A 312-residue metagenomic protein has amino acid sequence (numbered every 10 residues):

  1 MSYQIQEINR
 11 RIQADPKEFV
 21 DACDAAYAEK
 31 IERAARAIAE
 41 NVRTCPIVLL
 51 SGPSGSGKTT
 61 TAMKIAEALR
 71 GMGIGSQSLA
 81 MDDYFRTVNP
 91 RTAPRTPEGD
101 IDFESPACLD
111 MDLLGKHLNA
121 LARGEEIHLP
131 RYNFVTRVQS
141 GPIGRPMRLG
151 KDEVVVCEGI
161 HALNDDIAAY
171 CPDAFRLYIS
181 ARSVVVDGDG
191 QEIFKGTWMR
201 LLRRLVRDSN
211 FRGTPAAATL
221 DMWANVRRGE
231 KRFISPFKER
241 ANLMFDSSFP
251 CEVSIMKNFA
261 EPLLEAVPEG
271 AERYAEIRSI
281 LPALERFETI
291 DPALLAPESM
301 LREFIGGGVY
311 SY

Functional and structural regions predicted by a protein language model:
M1-R33: Charged, amphipathic alpha-helical linker segments immediately N-terminal to NTP-binding catalytic cores
P16-D21, A162-Y312: Conserved NTP phosphate-binding and transfer environment spanning the P-loop NTPase/kinase superfamily
V48-L50: Hydrophobic anchor at the beta1->P-loop junction of P-loop NTPases
K58: Conserved lysine of the Walker
T61-I65, A80: Hydrophobic positions on the alpha1 helix immediately C-terminal to the Walker A/P-loop
E67-Q77: Post-Walker A helix-loop "phosphate-sensing" segment adjacent to the P-loop in P-loop NTPases
Q77-L79, R86-T136: Conserved nucleotide-sensing/catalytic segment adjacent to the nucleotide-binding pocket in NTP-handling enzymes
G115-D173, T219-F237, I305: Glycine-rich phosphate-binding loop used to anchor ATP phosphates in small-molecule kinases, encompassing both
